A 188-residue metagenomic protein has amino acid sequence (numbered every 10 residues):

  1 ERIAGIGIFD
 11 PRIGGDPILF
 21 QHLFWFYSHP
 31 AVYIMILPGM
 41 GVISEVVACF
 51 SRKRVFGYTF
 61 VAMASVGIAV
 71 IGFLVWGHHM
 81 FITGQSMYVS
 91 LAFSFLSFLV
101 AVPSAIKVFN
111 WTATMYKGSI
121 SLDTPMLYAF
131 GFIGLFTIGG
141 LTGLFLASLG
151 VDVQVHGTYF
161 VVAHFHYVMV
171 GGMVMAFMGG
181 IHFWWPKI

Functional and structural regions predicted by a protein language model:
E1-I188: Membrane-embedded and interfacial regions of multi-pass energy-transducing membrane proteins
